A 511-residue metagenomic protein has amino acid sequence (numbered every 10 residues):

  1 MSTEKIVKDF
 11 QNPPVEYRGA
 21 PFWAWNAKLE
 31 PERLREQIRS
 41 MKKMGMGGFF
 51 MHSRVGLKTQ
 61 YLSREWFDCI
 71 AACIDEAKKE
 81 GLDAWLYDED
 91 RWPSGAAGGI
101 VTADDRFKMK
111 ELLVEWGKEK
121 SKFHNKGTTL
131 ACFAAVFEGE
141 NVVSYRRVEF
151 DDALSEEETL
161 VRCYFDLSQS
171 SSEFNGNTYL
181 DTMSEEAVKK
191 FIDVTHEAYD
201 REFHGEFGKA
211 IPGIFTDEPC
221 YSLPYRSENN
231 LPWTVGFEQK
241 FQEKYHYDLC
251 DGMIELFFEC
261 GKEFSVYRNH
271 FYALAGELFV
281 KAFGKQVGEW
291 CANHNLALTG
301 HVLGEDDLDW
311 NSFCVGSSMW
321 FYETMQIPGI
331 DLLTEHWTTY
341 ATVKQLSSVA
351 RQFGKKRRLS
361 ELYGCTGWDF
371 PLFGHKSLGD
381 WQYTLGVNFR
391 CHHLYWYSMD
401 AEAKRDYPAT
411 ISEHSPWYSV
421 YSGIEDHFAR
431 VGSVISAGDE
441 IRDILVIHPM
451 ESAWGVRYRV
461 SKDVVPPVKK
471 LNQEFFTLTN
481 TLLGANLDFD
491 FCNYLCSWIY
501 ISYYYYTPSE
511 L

Functional and structural regions predicted by a protein language model:
M1-N12: N-terminal pre-domain segments of enzymes
K5, T195, Y340: Short, motif-level signal for alpha-helix interfacial/capping segments enriched in acidic residues and aromatics/proline
K5-V7, I38, K42: N-terminal regions that are enriched for targeting/export leaders and immediately downstream pro/stem segments
D9, V15-A20, A24, E30-E36 (+7 more regions): Carbohydrate-binding surfaces of carbohydrate-active enzymes
K42-F49, S155-S170, D248-L256: Short coil-to-beta-strand
A96-G205: Catalytic and substrate-binding clefts that recognize carbohydrates or anionic sugar/phosphate headgroups
